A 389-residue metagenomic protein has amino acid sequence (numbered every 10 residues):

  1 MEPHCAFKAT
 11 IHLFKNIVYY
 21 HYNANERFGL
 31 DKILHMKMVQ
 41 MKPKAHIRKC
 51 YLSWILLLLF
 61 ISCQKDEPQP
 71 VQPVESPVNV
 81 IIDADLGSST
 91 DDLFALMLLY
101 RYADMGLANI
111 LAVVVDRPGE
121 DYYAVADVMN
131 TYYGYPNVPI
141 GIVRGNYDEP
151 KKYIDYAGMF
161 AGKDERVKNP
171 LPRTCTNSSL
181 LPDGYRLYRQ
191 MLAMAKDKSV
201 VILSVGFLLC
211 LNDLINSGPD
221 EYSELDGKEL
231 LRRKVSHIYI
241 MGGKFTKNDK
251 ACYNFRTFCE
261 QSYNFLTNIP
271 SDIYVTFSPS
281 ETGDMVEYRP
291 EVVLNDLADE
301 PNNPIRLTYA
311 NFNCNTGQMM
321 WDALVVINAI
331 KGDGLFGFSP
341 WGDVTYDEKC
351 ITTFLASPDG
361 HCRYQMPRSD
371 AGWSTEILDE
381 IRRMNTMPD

Functional and structural regions predicted by a protein language model:
C5, A9, Y20-A24, F28-Q72: Bacterial Sec-dependent N-terminal signal peptides
Q64-D389: N-terminal acidic, glycine/proline-rich low-complexity segments
